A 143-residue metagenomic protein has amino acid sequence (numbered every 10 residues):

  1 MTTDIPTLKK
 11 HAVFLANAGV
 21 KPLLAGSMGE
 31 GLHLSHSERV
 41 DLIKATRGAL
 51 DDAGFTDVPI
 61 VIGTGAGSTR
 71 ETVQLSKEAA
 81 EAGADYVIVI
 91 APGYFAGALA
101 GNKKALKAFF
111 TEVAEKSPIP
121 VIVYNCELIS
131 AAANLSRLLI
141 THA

Functional and structural regions predicted by a protein language model:
M1-N134: Active-site beta->alpha loop and helix N-cap motifs at the rims of alpha/beta catalytic domains
A133-A143: Beta/alpha (TIM)-barrel catalytic core signal, keyed to glycine-rich beta->alpha loops juxtaposed to Asp/Glu that bind
